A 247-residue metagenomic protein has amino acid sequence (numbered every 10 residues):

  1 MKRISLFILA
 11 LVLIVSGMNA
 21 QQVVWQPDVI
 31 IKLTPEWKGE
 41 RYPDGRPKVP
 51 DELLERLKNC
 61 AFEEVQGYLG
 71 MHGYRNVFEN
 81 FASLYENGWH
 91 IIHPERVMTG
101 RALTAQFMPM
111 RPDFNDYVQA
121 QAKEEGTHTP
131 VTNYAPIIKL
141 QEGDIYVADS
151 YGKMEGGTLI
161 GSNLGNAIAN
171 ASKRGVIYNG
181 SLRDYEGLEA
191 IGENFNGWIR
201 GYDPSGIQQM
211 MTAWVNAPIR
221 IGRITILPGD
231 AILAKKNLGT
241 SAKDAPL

Functional and structural regions predicted by a protein language model:
S5-S16: Bacterial N-terminal signal peptides
Q21-M71: N-terminal pre-domain segments of enzymes
G45, I168, D230-I232: Buried hydrophobic positions in well-ordered alpha/beta secondary-structure cores of metabolic enzymes
F62-E64, N76-P228, S241-L247: Feature captures the catalytic cores and cofactor-binding loops of soluble hydro-lyases/lyases that act on carboxylate
A231-I232, N237-T240: Channel- or pocket-lining gating/hinge segments that regulate access to a cavity or pore
